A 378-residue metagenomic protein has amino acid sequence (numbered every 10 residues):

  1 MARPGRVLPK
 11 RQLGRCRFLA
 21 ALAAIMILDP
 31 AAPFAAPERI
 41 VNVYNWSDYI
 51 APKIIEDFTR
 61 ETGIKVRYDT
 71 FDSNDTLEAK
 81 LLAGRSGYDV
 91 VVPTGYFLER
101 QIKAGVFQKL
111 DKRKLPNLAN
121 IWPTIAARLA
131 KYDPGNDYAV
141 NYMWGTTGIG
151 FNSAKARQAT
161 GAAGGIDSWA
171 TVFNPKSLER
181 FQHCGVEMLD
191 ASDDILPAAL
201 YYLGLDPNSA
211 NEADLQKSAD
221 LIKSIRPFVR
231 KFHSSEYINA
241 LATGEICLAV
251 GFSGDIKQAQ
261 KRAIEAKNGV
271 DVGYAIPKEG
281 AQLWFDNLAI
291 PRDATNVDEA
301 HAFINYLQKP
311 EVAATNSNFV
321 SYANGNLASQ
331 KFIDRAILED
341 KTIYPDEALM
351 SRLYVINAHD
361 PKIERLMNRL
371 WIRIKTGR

Functional and structural regions predicted by a protein language model:
G5, P9-L19: Twin-arginine (Tat) signal peptide motif
F34-Q101: Early extracytoplasmic/lumenal segment of secretory-pathway proteins
E99-W144, A170-F173: Hinge/lid segment of periplasmic solute-binding proteins
I102-L110, A127-L129, P134-N136, F228 (+2 more regions): Ligand-binding "clamshell"
Q108-A119, A170, A266-Q282, P291-A294: Short beta-strand->loop
E187-A199, L203-G273: Ligand-binding pocket segment of bilobal, Venus flytrap-like solute-binding proteins
N239, E347-R378: Conserved C-terminal helix/tail region of periplasmic/extracytoplasmic solute-binding proteins
D286, P291-R352: Mature extracytoplasmic/periplasmic domains
